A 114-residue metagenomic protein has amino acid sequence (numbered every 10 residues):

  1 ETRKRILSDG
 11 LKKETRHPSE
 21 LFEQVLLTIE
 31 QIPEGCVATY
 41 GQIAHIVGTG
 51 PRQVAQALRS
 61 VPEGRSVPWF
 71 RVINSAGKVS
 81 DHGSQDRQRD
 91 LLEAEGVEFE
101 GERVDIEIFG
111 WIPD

Functional and structural regions predicted by a protein language model:
R3-D114: Nucleic acid-binding interface residues in structured DNA/RNA-binding domains, emphasizing the DNA-engaging scaffolds
